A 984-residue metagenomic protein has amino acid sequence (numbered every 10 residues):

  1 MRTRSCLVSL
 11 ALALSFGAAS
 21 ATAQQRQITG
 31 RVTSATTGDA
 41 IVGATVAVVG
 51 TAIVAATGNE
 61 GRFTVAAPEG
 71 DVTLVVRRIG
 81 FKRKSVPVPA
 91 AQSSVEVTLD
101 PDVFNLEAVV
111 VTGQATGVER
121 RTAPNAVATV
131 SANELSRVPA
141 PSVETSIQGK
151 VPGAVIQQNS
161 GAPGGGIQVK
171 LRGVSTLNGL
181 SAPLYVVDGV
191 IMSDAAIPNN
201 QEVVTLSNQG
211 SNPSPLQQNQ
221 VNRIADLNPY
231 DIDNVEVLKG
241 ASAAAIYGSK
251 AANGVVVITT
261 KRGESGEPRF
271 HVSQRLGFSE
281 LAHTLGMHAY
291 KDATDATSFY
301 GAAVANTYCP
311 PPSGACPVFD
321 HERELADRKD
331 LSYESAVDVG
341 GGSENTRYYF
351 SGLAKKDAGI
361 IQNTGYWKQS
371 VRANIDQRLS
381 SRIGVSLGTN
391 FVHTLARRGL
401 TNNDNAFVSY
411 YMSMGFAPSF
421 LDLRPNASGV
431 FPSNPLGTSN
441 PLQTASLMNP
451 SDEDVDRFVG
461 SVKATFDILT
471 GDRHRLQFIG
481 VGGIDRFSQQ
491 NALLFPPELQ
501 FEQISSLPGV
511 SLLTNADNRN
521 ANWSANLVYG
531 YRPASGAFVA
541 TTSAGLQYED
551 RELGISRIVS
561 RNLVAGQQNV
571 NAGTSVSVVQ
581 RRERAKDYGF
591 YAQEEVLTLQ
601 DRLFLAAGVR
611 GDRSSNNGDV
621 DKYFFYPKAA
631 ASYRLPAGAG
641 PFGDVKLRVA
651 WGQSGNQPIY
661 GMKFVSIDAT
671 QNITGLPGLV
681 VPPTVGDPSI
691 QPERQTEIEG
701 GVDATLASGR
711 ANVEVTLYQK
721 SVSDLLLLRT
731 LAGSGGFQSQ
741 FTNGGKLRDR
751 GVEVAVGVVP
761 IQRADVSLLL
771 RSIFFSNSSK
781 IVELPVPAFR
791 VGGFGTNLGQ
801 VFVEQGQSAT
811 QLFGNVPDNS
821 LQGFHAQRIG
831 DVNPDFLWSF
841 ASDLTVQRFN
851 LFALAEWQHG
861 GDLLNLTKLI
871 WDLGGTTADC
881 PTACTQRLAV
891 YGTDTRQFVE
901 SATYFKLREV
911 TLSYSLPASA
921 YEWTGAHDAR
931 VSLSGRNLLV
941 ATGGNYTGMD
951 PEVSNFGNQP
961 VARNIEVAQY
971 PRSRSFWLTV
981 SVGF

Functional and structural regions predicted by a protein language model:
M1-R26, K82: Cleavable N-terminal targeting peptides that direct proteins into the secretory/outer-membrane pathway or into
R31-A35, N125-G149, Q157-G161, V169-T176 (+7 more regions): Short, polar/charged loop or turn motifs at beta-strand boundaries
R31-V49, T73-K82, A91-S136, E144: Short, acidic, small-residue-rich periplasmic hinge/interaction motif at the N-terminus of Gram-negative outer-membrane
T51-R62: Short, acidic Ser/Thr/Gly-rich low-complexity loop/linker segments typical of extracellular and cell-surface proteins
T129, K150, A162-I167, L177-G179 (+7 more regions): Residues embedded in well-ordered regular secondary structure
I147, A154, G189, V235 (+1 more regions): Non-catalytic regulatory/gating segments with a bias toward low-complexity or hydrophobic composition
V187, D233, E324-G399, V455-G460 (+3 more regions): Transmembrane beta-barrel wall of Gram-negative outer-membrane proteins
C309, N374-I383, G388-H393, T401-N402 (+6 more regions): Extracellular/periplasmic, surface-exposed regions of secreted and cell-surface proteins
